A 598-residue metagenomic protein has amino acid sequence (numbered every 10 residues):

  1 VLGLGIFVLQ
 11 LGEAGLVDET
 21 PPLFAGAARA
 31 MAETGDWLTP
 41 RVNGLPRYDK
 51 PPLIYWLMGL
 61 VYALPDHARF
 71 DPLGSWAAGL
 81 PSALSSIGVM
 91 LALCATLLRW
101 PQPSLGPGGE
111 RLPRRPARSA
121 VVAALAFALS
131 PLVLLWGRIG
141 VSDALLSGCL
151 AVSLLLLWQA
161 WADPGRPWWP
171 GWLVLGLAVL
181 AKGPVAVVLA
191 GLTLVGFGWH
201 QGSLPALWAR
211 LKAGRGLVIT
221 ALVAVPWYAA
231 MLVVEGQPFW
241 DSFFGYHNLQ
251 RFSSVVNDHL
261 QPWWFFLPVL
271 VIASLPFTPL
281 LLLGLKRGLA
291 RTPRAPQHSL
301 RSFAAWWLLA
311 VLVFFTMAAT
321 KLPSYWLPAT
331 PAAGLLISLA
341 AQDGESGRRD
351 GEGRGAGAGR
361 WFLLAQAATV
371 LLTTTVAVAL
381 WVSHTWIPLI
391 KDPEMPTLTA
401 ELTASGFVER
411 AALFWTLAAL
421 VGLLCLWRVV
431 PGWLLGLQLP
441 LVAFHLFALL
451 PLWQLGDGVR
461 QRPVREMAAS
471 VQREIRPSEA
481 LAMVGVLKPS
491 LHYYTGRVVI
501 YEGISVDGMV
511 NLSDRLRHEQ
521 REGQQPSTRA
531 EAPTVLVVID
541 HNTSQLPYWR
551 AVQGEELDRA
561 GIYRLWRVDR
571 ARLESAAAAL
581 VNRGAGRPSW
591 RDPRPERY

Functional and structural regions predicted by a protein language model:
V1-R348, W381-H384, A560-I562: Membrane-integral, polyisoprenol-dependent glycosyltransferases of the GT-C/oligosaccharyltransferase superfamily
W169, R287-Y598: Membrane-embedded architecture of ER/inner-membrane glycosylation machinery
